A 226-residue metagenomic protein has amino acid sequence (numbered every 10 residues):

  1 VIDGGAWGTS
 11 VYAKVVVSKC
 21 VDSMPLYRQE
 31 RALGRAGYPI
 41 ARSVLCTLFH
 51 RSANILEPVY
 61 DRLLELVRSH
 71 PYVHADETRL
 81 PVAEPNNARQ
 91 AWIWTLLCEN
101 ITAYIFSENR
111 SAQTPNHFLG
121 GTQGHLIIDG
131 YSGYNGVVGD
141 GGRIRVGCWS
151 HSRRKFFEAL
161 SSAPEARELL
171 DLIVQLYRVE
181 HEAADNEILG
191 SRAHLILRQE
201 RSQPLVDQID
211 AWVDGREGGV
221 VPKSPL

Functional and structural regions predicted by a protein language model:
V1-L226: Catalytic center-proximal scaffold of phosphoryl-transfer enzymes
